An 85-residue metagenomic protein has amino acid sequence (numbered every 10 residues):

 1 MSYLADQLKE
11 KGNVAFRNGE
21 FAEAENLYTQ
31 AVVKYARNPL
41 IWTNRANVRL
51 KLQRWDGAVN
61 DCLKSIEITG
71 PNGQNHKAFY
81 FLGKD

Functional and structural regions predicted by a protein language model:
M1-D85: Alpha-helical tetratricopeptide repeat
